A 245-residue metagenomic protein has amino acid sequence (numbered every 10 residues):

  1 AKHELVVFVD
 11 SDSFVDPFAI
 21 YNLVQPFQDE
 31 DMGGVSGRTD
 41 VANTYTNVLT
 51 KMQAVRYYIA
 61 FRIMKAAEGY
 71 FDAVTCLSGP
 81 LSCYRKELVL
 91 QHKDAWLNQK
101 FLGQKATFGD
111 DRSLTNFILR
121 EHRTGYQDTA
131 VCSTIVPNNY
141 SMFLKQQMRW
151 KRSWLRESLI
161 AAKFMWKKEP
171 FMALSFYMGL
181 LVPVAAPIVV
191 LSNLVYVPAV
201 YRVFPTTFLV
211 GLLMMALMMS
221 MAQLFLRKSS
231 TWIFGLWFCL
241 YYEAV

Functional and structural regions predicted by a protein language model:
A1-M165: Non-transmembrane catalytic domains and loops of membrane-associated enzymes and transporters that build or traffic
L23, P80, M172-A173, W237-F238: A general marker of short, structured functional hotspots
Y58-A66, K86-L90, T129-I135, S175-V189 (+1 more regions): A broadly tuned preference for mixed-charge, low-complexity surface segments
K65-D72, L97, R156-W166, P187-F204 (+1 more regions): Short, surface-exposed, charge-dense and proline/glycine-enriched linear segments
L119-G125, F164-P170, V200-P205, K228-I233: Generic structural signal for short, solvent-exposed loop/turn connectors between secondary structure elements
S141-V195: Active-site-adjacent helix/loop segment of glycosyltransferases that harbors family-specific signature motifs
F176-V245: Membrane-embedded multi-pass helical conduit in multi-pass membrane proteins, especially envelope-biosynthetic
